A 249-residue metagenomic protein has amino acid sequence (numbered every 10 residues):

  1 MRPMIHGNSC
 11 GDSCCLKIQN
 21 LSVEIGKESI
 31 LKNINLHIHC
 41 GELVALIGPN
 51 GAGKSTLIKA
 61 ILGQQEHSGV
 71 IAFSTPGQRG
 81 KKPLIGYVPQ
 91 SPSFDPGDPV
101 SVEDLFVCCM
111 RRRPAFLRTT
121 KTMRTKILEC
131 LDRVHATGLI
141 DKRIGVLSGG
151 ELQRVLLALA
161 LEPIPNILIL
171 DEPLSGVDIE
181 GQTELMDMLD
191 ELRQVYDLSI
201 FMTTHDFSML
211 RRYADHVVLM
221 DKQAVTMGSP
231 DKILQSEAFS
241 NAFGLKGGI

Functional and structural regions predicted by a protein language model:
I47-P49: The feature captures the beta-strand-to-loop junction immediately N-terminal to the Walker
K121-L139: Conserved ABC ATPase "signature" region
R143-L147, E151: Conserved ABC ATPase signature
I164: Conserved catalytic motifs of ABC-family nucleotide-binding domains
L168-E172: Catalytic Walker B motif of ABC-type/P-loop ATPase nucleotide-binding domains
T204-H205: H-loop/switch region of ABC-family ATPase nucleotide-binding domains
V217-S229: H-loop (His-switch) and adjacent beta-strand-loop-beta switch element of ABC-type ATPase nucleotide-binding domains
